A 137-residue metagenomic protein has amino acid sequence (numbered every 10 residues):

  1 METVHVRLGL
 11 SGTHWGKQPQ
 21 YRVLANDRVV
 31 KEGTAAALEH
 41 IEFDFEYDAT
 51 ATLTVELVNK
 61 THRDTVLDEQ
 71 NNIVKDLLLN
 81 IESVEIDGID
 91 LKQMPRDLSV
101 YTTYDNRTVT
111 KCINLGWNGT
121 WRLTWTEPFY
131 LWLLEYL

Functional and structural regions predicted by a protein language model:
M1-A25, K31, Y47-L137: Beta-strand-rich recognition domains
E32-A37: Short beta-strand segments within Ig-like beta-sandwich modules, predominantly Fibronectin type-III
E39-F43: Short strand-edge motifs at loop-to-beta-strand transitions and within beta-strands of extracellular beta-rich domains
